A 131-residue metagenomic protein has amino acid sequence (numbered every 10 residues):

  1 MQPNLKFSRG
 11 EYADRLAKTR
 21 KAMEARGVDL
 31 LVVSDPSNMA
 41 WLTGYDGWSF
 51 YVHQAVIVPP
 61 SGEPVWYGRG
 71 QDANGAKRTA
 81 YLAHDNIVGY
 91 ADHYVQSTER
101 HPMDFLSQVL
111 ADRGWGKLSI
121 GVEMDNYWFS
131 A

Functional and structural regions predicted by a protein language model:
M1-A131: A composition/biophysics-driven feature that prefers long, compositionally simple stretches
